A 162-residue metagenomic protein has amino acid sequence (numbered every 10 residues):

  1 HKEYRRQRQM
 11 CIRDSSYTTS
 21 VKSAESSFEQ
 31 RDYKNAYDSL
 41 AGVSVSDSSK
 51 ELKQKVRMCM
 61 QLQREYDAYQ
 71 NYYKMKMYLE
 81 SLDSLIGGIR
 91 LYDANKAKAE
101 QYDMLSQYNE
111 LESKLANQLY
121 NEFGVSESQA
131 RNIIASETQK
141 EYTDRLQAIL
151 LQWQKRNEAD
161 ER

Functional and structural regions predicted by a protein language model:
K2-I12: Single conserved hydrophobic/aromatic residue that forms the stacking wall/gate of nucleotide- or nucleobase-binding
S15-S20, M60-Q63: Generic helix N-cap/helix-start motif at coil->alpha-helix transitions
Y17-D32: Alpha-helical transmembrane signal-anchor/signal-peptide segments
S27, Y33-G87: Extracytoplasmic/periplasmic/luminal assembly and interaction segments in envelope/secretory/respiratory proteins
Y66, Y72-R162: Non-cytosolic head/periplasmic domains of membrane-anchored proteins
